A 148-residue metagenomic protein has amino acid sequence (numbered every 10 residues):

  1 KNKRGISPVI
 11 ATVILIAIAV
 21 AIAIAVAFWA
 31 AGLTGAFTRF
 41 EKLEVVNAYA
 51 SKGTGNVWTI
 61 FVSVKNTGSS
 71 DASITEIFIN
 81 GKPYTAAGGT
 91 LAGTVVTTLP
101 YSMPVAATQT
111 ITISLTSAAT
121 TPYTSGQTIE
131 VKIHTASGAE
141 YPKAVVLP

Functional and structural regions predicted by a protein language model:
K1-R4: N-terminal leader/signal peptides at the extreme start of proteins
I6-R39: C-terminal juxtamembrane segment of a hydrophobic transmembrane alpha-helix
L33-P148: N-terminal export/assembly leader peptides and their processing motifs that target proteins to secretory
